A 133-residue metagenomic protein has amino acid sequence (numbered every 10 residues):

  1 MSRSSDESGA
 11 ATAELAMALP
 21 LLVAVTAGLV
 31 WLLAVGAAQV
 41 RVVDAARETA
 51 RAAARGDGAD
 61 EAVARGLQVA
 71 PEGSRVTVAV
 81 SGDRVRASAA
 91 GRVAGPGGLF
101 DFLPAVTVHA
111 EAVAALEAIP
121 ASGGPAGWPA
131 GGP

Functional and structural regions predicted by a protein language model:
M1-A62: Alpha-helical assembly-interface signal, strongest on the long, hydrophobic N-terminal helix that forms
S2, R55, A59-P133: Short, conserved structural patches
